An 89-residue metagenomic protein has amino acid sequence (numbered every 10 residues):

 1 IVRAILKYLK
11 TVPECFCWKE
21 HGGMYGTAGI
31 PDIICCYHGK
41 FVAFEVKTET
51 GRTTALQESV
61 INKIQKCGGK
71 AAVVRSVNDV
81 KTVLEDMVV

Functional and structural regions predicted by a protein language model:
I1-V89: Catalytic phosphate/metal-binding cores of nucleic-acid and nucleotide-processing enzymes, i.e., regions that mediate
